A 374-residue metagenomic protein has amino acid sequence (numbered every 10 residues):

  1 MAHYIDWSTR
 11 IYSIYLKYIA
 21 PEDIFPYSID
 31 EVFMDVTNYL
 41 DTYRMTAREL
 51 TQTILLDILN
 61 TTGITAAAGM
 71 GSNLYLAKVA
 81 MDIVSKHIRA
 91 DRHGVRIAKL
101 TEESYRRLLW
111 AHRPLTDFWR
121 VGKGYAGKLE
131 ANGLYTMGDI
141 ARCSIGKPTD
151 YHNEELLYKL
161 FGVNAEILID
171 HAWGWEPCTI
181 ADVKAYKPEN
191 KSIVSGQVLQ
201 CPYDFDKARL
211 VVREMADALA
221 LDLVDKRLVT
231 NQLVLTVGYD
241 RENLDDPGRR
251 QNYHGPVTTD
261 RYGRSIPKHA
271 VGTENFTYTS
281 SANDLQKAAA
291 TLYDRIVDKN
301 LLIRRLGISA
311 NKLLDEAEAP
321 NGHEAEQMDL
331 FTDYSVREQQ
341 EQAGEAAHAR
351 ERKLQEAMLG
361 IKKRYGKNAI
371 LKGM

Functional and structural regions predicted by a protein language model:
M1-I180, L330-M374: Gly/Gly-Pro- and Ser/Thr-rich, intrinsically disordered tail segments characteristic of DNA damage-repair and tolerance
P21-I24, H93-T101, R107, I180-D182 (+7 more regions): Generic preference for hydrophobic/aromatic residues in regular secondary structure cores
Y27-E31, G71-L74, L228-Q232, L301-R305: Short Gly/Ser/Thr- and Asp/Glu-enriched loop/turn motifs at secondary-structure junctions
T37-Y39, S72-A77, M81, V237-L244 (+1 more regions): Short, internal active-site loops enriched in acidic
T65-A67, V234, G307: Residues at or immediately flanking beta-strands
D117, K123-I303, H323: DNA-contacting surface of Y-family translesion DNA polymerases
G263-M374: Acidic, metal-coordinating catalytic segment for phosphate/diphosphate chemistry, firing primarily on the Nudix
